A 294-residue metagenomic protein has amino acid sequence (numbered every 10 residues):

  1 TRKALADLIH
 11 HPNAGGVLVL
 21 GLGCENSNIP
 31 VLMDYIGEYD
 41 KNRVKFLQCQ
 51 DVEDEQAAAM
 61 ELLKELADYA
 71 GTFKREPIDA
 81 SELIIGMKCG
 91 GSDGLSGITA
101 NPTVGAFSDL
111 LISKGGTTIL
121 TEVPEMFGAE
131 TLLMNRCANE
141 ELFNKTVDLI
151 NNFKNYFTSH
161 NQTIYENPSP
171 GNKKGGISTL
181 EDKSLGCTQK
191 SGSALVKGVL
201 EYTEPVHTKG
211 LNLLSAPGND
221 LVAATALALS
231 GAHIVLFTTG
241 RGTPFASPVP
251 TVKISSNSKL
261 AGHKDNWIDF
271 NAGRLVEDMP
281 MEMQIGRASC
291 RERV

Functional and structural regions predicted by a protein language model:
T1-I234, R241-R293: Metallocofactor- and cofactor-centric catalytic cores in central/energy metabolism, strongly enriched
